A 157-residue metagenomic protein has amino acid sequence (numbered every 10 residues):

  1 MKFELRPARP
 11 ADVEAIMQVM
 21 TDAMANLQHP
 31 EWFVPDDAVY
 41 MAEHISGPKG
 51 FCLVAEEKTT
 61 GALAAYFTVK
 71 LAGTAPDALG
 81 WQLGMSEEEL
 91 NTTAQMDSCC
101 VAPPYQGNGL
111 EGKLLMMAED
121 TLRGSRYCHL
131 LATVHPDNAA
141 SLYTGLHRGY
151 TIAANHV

Functional and structural regions predicted by a protein language model:
M1-E14, Q18, D22: Conserved N-terminal entry element of GNAT/NAT acetyltransferase domains
Q18-V34: Helix-loop element at the rim of GNAT/NAT acetyltransferase active sites that forms part of the acceptor-substrate
P30-K58, L63, T68: Active-site rim helix/loop that mediates acceptor-substrate recognition in acyltransferases
E57, D97, A102, Q106 (+1 more regions): Residue-level recognition of the GNAT/N-acetyltransferase active site
A62, T68-S98: Conserved acyl-donor/pantetheine-binding loop and adjacent beta-alpha core of acyl/acetyltransferases and related
T74, T133, L146-V157: Conserved catalytic-core motifs of GNAT/GCN5-like acyltransferases
V101, G107-D120, Y143, H147: Conserved acetyl-CoA-binding loop-helix of GNAT-fold acetyltransferases
L122-H135: Conserved GNAT acetyl-CoA-binding A-motif
